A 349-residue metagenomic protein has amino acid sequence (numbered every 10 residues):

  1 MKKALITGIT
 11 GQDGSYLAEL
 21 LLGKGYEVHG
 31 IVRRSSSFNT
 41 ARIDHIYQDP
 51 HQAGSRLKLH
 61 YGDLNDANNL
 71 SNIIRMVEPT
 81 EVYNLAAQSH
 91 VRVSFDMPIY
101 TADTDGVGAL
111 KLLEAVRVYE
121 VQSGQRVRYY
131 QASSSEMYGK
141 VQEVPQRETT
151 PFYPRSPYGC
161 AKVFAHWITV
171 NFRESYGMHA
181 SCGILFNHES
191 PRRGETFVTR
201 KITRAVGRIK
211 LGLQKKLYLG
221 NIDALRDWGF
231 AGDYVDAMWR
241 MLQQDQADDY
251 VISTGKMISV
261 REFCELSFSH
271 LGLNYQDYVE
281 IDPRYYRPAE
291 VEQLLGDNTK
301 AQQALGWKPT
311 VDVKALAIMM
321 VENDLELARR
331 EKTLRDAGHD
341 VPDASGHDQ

Functional and structural regions predicted by a protein language model:
M1-H188, L242, V311, I318-R330 (+1 more regions): N-terminal Rossmann-like NAD(P)+-binding domain of SDR-like oxidoreductases, especially those catalyzing
L17, L21-G23, G30-F38, G54 (+3 more regions): C-terminal substrate-binding subdomain of Rossmann-fold SDR/epimerase-dehydratase oxidoreductases
